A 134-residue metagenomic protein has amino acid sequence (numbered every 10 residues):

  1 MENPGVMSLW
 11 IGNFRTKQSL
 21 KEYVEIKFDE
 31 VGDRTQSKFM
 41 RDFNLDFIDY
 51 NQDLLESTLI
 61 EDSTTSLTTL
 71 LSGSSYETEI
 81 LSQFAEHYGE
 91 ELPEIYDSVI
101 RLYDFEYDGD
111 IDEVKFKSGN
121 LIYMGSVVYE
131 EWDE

Functional and structural regions predicted by a protein language model:
M1-E30: Short, extreme N-terminal segment that most often corresponds to the first beta-strand
G32-E134: Low-complexity intrinsically disordered segments
